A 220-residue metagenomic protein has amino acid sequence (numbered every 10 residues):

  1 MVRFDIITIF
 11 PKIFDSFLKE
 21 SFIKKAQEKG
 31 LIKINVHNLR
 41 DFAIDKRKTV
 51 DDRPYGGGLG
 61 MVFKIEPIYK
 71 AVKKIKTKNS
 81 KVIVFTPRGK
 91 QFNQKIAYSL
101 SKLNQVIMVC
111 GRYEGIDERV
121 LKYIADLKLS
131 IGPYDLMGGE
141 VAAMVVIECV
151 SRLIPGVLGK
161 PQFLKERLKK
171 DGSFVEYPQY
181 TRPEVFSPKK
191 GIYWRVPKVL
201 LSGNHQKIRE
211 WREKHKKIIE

Functional and structural regions predicted by a protein language model:
M1-V72, K198-S202, Q206-E220: N-terminal nucleotide/polyanion-binding subdomain common to many enzyme families
D5-I7, N35-H37, I83, V106-I107 (+1 more regions): Hydrophobic/aromatic beta-strand patches that form the interior of the parallel beta-sheet core in alpha/beta enzyme
S21-K25, Y98-K102, Y123-I124: Short, solvent-exposed amphipathic alpha-helical segments in soluble enzyme and RNA/protein-processing domains
R40-D45, K90, D135-G138: A short acidic, often aromatic-flanked loop/helix-cap motif at beta-alpha or helix-coil junctions that lines enzyme
V50, Y55, F92, L100 (+3 more regions): Short clusters of hydrophobic/aromatic residues that line enzyme substrate/ligand-binding pockets
V62-R112, E118: S-adenosyl-L-methionine/SAH cofactor-binding core of RNA-modifying enzymes
I116, V120-K160: Structured adenosyl-cofactor binding patch, chiefly the S-adenosyl-L-methionine
V141, L153-K198: Internal, active-site/partner-interface "lid" segment
